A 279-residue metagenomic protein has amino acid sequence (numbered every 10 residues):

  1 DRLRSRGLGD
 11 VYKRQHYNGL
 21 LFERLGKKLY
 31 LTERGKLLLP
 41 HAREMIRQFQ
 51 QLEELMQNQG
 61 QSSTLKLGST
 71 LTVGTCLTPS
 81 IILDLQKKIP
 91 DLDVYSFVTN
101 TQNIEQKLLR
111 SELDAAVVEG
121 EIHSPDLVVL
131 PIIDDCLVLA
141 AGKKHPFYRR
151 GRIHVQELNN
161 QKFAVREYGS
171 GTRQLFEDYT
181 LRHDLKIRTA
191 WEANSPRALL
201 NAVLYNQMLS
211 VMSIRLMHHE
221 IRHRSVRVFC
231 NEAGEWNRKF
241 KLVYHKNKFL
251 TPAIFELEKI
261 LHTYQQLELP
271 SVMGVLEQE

Functional and structural regions predicted by a protein language model:
D1-Y12: Short, small-residue-biased leader/transition segments that mark boundaries at the very start of proteins
R14-L31: A short LG(V/I)-centered, amphipathic sequence patch enriched for acidic residue(s) preceding the LG motif
H16-Y17, L38-Q59: Alpha-helical linker/hinge and terminal dimerization helices associated with HTH transcriptional regulators
S62-P125, A193, L276: Central regulatory/effector-binding core of bacterial HTH transcription factors
L77, R227-S271: A late-sequence structural motif
N100-E105, L109-L113, V118-E119, L175-V228: Hydrophobic hinge/microswitch elements
S124-F163, Y168: Flexible hinge/capping segments at coil-to-helix
F147-Y148, Q161-H183, I214, L250-E258 (+1 more regions): Secondary-structure junction motif
